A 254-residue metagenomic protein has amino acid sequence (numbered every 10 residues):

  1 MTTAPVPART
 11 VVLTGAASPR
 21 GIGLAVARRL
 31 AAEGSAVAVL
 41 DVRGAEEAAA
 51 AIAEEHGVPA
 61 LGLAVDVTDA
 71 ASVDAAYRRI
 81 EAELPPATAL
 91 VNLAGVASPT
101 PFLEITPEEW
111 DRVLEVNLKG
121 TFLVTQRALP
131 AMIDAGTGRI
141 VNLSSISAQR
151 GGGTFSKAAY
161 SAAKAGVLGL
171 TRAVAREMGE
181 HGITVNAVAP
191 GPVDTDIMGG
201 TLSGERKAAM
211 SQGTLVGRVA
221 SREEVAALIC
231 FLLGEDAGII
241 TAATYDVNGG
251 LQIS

Functional and structural regions predicted by a protein language model:
T3-A38: Canonical Rossmann dinucleotide-binding motif of NAD(H)/NADP(H)-dependent dehydrogenases/reductases, specifically
P101-F102, E109-L114, M198, R206-M210: Substrate-binding pocket helix/loop in short-chain dehydrogenase/reductase
T125, A163, T171: Active-site helix of classical SDR
P130, R172, R176-E180: Alpha-helical segment proximal to the catalytic Tyr-Lys
S145: Residue(s) in the substrate-gating loop at a strand-loop-helix junction that position the organic substrate next
T214-V225, D236: A conserved structural motif in NAD(P)-dependent oxidoreductases
C230, T241-S254: Short C-terminal tail/terminal secondary-structure segment of NAD(P)H-dependent dehydrogenase/reductase domains
